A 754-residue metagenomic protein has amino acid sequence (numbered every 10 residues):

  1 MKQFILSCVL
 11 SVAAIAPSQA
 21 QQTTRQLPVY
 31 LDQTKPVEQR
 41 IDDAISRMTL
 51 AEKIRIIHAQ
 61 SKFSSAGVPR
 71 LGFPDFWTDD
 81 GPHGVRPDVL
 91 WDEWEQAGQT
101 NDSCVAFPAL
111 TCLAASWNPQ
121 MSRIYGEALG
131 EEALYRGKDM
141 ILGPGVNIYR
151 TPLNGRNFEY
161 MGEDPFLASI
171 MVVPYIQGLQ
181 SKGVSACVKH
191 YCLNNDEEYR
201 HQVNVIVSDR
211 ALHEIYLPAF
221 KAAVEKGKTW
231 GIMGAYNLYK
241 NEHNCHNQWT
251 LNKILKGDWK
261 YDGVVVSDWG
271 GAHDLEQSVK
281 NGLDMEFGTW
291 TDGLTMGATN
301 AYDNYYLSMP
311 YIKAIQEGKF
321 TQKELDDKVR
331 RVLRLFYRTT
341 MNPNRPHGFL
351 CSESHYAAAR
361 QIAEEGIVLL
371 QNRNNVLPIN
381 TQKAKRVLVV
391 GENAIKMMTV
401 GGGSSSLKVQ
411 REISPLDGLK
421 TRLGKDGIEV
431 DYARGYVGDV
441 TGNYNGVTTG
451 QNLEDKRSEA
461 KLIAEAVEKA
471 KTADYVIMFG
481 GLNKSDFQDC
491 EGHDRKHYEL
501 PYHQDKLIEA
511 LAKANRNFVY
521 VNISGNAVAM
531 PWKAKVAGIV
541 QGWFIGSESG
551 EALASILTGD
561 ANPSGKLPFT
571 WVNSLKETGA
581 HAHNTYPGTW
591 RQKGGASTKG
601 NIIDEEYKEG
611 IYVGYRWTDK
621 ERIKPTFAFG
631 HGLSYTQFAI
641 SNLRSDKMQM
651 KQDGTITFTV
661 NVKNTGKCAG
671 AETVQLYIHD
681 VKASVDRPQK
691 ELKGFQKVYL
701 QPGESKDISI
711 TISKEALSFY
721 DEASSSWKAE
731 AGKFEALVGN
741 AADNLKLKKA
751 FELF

Functional and structural regions predicted by a protein language model:
M1-Q26: Bacterial Sec-dependent N-terminal signal peptides
K2-I5, V9, K506, N642 (+1 more regions): Acidic/proline-rich low-complexity IDRs
P17-F719, S726-A742: Glycoside hydrolase catalytic-domain context in secreted enzymes
N744-F754: Short beta-strand elements
